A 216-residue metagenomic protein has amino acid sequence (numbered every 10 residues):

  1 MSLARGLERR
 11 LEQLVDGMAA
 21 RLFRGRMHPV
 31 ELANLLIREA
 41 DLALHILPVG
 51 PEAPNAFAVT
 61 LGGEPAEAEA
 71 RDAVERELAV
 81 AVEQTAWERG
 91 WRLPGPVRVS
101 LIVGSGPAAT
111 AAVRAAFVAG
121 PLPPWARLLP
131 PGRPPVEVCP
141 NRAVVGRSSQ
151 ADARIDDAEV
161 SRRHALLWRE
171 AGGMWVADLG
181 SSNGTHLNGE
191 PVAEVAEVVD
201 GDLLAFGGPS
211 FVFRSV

Functional and structural regions predicted by a protein language model:
M1-L3, L7-A158, W168: Intrinsically disordered, low-complexity acidic Ser/Thr-rich regulatory segments
P135-G208: Forkhead-associated
S210-V216: Edge beta-strands of extracellular beta-sandwich domains
